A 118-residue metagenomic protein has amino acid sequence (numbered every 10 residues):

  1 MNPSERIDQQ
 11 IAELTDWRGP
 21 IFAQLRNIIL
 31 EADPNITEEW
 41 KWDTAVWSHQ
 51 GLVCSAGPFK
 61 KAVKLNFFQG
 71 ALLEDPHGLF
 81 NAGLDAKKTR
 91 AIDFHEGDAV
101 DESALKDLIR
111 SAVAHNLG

Functional and structural regions predicted by a protein language model:
M1-G118: Charge-dense, helix-prone N-terminal extensions
